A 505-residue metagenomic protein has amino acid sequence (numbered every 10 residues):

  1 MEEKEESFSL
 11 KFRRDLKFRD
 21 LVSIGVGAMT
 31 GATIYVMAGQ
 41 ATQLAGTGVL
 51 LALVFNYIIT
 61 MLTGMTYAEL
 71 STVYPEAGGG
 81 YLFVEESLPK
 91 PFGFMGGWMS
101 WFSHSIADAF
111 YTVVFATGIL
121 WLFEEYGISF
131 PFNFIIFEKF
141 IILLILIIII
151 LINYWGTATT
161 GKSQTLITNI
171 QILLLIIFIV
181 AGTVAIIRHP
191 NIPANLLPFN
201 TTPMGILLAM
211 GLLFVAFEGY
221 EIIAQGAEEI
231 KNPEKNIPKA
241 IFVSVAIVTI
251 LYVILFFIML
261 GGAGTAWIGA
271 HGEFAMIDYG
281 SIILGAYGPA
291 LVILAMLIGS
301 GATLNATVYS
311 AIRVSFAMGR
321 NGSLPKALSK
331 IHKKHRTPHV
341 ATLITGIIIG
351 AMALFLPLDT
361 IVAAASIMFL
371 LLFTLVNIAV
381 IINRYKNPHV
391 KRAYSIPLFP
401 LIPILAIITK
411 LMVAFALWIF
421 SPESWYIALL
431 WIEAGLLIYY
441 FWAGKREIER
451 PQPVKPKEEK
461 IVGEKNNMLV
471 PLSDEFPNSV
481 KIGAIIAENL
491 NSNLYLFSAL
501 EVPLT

Functional and structural regions predicted by a protein language model:
M1-G39, Q43-T47, V54, T60-A68 (+1 more regions): Membrane-interface "cap" regions at the ends of multi-pass membrane proteins
E3, S7-F12, V49-L50, G127-F137 (+2 more regions): Helix-loop-helix junctions that connect adjacent transmembrane segments in multi-pass membrane transporters
Q40-Q43, A52, M61-L146, L151-Y154 (+2 more regions): Hydrophobic transmembrane alpha-helices that form the core helical bundles of multi-pass secondary transporters
L82-F83, P89, W121-I128, A240-V308 (+1 more regions): TM-loop-TM module centered on a large, flexible mid-protein loop between adjacent transmembrane helices in multi-pass
F137-R188, N200-T202, I241-V245, A365-L375 (+2 more regions): Membrane-interface loop-to-helix entry segments
N200, L328-T337, F373-S421: C-terminal membrane-solvent junction of multi-pass transporters and transport-like membrane proteins
A363-A364, M368, L398-R450: A generic transmembrane alpha-helix motif of multi-pass inner-membrane proteins
E458-T505: Small/aliphatic-rich secondary-structure junction motif
